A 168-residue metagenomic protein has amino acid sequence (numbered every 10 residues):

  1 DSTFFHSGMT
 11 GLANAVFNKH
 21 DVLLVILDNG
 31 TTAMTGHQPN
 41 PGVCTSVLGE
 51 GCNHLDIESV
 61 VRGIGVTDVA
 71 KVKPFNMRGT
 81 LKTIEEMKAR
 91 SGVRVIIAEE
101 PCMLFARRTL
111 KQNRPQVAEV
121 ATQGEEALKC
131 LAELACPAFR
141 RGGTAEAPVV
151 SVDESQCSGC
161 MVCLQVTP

Functional and structural regions predicted by a protein language model:
S2-I97, M103-L110: Thiamine diphosphate
L110-Q116: Phosphate/pyrophosphate-recognition segments in soluble nucleotide-handling domains
Q116-Q123, S151: Generic long, charged, amphipathic alpha-helical segments
E126-S151, Q156-S158, V162-P168: Iron-sulfur cluster-binding cysteine motifs and their immediate structural context in ferredoxin-like electron-transfer
